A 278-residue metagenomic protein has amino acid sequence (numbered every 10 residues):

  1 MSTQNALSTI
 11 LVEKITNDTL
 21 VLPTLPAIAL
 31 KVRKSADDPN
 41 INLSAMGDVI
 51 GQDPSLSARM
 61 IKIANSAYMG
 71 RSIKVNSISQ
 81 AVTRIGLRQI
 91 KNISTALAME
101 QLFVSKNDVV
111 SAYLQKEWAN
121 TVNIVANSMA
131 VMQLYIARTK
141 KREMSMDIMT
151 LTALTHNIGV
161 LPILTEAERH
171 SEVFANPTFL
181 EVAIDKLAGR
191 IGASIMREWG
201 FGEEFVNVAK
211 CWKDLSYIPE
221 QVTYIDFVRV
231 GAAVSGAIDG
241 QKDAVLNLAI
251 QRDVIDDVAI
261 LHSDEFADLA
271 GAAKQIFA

Functional and structural regions predicted by a protein language model:
M1-T155, P162-R169, A175-P177, A183 (+1 more regions): Conserved alpha-helical "signature site" that marks functionally important helical segments or helix/loop junctions
T3-K14, D253, A259-A278: Terminal helices and disordered tails flanking the catalytic cores of nucleotide-processing hydrolases
H170-S171, F277: Alpha-helix C-terminal capping segments
D243-D257: Short helix/strand-capping connector loops at secondary-structure junctions
